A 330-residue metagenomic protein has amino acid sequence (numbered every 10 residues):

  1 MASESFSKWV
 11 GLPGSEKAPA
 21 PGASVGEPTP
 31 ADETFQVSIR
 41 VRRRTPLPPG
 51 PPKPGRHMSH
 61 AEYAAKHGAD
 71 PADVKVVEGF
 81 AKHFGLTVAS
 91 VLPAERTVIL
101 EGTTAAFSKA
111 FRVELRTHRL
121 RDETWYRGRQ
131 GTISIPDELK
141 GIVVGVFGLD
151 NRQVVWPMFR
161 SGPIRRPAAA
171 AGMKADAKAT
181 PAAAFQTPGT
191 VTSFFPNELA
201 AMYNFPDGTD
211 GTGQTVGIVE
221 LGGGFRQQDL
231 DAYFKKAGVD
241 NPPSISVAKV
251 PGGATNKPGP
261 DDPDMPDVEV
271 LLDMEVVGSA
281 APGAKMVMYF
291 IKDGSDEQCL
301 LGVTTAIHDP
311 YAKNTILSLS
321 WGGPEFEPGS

Functional and structural regions predicted by a protein language model:
A2-S90, I99, T104-S330: Substrate-binding/charge-relay-adjacent region of secreted/lumenal peptidase catalytic domains
E95-T97: A generic structural signal for beta-strand entry/edge sites
